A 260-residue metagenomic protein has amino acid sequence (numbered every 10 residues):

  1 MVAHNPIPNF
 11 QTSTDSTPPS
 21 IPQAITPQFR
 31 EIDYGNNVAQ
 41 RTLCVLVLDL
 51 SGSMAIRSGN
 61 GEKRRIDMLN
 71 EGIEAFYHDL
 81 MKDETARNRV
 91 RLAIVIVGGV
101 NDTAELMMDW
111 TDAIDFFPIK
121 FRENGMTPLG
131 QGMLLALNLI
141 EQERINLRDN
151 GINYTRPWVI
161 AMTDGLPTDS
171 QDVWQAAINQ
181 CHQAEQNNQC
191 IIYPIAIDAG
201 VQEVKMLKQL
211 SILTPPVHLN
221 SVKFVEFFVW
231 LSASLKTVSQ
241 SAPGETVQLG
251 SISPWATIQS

Functional and structural regions predicted by a protein language model:
V2-K63, Q142-D149: Acidic, polar low-complexity linker/tail segments
L46-S51, L69, I94, A136 (+1 more regions): DG-centered beta-turn motif at the end of beta-strands
G52-R89, Q175: …and closely analogous acidic/polar surface helices at protein-protein or active-site interfaces in A-domain-like
M54, A104, D169: Catalytic P-loop NTPase motifs of RecA-like helicase/translocase cores
N88-K120, Q202-L210: Short beta-strand-loop
D102, D115-T155, I191-K205, K223-W230: Von Willebrand factor
G165-L210: VWA/integrin I-like adhesion module and closely mimicked acidic/polar interface patches used
I191-S260: Von Willebrand factor A/integrin I-like adhesion domains
